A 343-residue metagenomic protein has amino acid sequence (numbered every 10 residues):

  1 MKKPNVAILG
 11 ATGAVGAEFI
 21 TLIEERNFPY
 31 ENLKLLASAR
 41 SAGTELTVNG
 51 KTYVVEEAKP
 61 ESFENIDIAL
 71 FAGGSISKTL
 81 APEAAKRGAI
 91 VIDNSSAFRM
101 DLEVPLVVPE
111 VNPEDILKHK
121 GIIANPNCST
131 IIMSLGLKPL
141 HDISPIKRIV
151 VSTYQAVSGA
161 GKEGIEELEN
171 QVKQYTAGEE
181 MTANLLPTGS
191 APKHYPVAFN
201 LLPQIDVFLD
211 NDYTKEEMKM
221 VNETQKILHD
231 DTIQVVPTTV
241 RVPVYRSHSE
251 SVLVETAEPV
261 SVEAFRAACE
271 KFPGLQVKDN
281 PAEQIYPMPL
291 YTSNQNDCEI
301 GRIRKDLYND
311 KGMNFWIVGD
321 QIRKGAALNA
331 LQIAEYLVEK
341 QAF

Functional and structural regions predicted by a protein language model:
M1-P192, T232-Q234, A267, Q284 (+5 more regions): N-terminal Rossmann-like NAD(P) cofactor-binding subdomain of oxidoreductases, focused on the glycine-rich
A11, F19, L80, G136 (+6 more regions): General structural feature for long, well-ordered alpha-helical segments within catalytic domains of soluble enzymes
L117-A124, N200-N211, F315-I317: Helix-loop-beta segment of a Rossmann-like dinucleotide-binding subdomain
I123-I132, D212-V221, G325-N329: A glycine-rich, Thr/Ser-enriched phosphate-binding loop motif common to dinucleotide/cofactor-binding enzymes
G159-K162, L209-D212, V244-S247, V262-E263: Short acidic/glycine-rich loop or secondary-structure boundary segments that cap or lie
P192-V244: Oxyanion-binding "anion nests"
T232-F343: C-terminal active-site/capping subdomain that shapes the small-molecule cofactor and substrate pocket of enzyme
